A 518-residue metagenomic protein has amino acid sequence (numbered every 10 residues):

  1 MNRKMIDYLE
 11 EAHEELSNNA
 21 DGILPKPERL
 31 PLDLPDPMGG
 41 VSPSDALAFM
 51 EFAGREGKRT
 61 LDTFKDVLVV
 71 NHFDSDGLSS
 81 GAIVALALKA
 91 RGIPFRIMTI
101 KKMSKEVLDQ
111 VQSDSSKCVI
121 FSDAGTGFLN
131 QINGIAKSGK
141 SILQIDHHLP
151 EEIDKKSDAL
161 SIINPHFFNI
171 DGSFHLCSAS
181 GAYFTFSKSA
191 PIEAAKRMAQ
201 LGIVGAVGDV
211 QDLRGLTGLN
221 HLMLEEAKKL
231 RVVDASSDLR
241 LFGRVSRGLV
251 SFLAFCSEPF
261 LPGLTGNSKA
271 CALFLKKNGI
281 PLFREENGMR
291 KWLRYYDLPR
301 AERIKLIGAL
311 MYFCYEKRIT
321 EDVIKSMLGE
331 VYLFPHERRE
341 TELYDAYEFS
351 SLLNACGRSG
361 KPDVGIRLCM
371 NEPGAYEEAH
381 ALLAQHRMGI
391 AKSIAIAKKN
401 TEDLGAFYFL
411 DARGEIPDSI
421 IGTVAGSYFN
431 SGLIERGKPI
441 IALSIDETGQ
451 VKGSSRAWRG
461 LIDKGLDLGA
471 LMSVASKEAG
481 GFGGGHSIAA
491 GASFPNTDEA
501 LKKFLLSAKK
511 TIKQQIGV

Functional and structural regions predicted by a protein language model:
N2-L352, C356-V518: Replace "Mg2+/Mn2+-dependent" with "divalent metal-dependent
